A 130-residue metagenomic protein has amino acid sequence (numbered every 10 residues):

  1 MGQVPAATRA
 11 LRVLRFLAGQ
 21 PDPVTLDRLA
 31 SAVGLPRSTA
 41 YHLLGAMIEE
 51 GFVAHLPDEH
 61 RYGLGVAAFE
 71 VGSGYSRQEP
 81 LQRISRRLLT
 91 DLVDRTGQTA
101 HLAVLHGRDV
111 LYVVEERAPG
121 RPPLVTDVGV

Functional and structural regions predicted by a protein language model:
M1-E79, R83: N-terminal helix-turn-helix
D58-V130: Amphipathic alpha-helical effector-binding/dimerization core of metabolite-sensing transcriptional regulators
